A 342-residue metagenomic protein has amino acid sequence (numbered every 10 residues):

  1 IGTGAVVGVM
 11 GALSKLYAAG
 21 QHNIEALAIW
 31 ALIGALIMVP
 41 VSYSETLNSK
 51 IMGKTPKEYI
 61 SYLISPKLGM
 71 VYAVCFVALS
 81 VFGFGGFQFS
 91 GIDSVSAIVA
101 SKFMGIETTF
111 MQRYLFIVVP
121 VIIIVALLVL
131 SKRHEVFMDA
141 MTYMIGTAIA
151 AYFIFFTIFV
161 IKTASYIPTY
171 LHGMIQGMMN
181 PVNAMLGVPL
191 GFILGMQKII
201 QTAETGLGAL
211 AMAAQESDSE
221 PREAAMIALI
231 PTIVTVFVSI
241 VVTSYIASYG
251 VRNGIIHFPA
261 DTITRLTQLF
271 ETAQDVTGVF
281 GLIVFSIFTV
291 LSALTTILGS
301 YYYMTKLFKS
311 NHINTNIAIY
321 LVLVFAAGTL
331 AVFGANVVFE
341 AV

Functional and structural regions predicted by a protein language model:
I1-G34, L210, Q215-S217, R222-A224 (+2 more regions): Transmembrane helix-boundary motif of multi-pass solute transporters/channels
G4, I33-P56, S61-L130, F285-I297: Helix-loop-helix module between adjacent transmembrane segments
S14-K57, V234-I240, F339-V342: Extracellular loop-to-transmembrane helix junctions
G20-A31, I60-V74, G105-Q112, D218-V234 (+1 more regions): Membrane-interface alpha-helices at helix entry/exit sites of multi-pass transporters
V41-I51, F156-G173, L186-G187, Q215-S217 (+2 more regions): Extracellular/periplasmic helix-exit of transmembrane alpha-helices
S90-S96, R113-K162, H172, T305-K309 (+1 more regions): Membrane-interface loop-to-helix entry segments
K132-T142, T147-L210, A214-Q215, S219 (+3 more regions): Membrane-embedded translocation segments of transport machinery
K162, N314-V342: A generic transmembrane alpha-helix motif of multi-pass inner-membrane proteins
